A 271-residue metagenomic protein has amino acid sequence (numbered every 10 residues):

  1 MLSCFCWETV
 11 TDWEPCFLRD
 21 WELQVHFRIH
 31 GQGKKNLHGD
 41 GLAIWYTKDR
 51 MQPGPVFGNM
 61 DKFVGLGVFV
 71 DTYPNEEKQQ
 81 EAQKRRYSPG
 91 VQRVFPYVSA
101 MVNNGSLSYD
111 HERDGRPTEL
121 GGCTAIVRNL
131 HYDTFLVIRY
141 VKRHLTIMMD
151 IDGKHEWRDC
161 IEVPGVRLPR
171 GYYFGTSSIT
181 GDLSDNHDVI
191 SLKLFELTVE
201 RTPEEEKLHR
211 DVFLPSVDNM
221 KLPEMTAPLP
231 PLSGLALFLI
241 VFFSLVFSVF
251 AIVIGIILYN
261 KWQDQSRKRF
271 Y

Functional and structural regions predicted by a protein language model:
M1-Y271: Polar, low-complexity loop segments and adjacent catalytic/binding residues used for recognizing and processing sugar
